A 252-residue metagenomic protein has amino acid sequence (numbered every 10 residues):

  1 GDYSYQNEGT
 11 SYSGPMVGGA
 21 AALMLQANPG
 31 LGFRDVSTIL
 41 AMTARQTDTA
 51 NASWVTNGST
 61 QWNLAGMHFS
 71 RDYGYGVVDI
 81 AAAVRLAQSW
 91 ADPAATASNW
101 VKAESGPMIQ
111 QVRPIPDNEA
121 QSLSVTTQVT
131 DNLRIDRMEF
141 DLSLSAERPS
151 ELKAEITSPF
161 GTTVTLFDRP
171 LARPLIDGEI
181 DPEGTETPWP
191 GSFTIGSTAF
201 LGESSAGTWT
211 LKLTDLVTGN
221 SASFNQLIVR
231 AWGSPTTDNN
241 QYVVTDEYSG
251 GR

Functional and structural regions predicted by a protein language model:
G1-Q26, G30, R71: Extracellular S/T/G-rich loop segment that most often corresponds to the catalytic His/Ser-adjacent loop
Y3, Q26-S122, A222, V244-G251: C-terminal subdomain of the subtilisin-like protease fold in secreted/lumenal serine endopeptidases
Q6, I39, T165: Conserved beta-strand positions that form and line the central face of beta-propeller blades
S11, A20, L40, G74 (+3 more regions): Residue-level detector of buried hydrophobic side-chain packing in well-ordered secondary-structure elements
G14, M24, D79-A81, G207 (+1 more regions): Basic, gly/Ser/Thr/Pro-rich low-complexity segments located predominantly at protein N termini
P15, L31, Y75, S204-A206: Conserved active-site and cofactor/substrate-binding residues in soluble primary-metabolism enzymes
P15-G19, T38, P190, T194-I195: Feature representing long, continuous alpha-helical segments
Q88-R252: Loop and turn regions of beta-sandwich accessory domains that flank beta-strands and are enriched in small/polar
